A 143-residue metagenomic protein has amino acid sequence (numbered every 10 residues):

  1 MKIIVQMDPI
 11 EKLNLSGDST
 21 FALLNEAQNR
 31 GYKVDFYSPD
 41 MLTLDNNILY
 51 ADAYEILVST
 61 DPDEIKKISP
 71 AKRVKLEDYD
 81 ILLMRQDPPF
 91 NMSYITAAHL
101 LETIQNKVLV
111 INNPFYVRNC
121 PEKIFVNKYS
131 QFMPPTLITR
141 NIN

Functional and structural regions predicted by a protein language model:
M1-N29, V34-N143: Active-site nucleotide/adenylate-binding loops and adjacent lid/helix of ATP-dependent enzymes
